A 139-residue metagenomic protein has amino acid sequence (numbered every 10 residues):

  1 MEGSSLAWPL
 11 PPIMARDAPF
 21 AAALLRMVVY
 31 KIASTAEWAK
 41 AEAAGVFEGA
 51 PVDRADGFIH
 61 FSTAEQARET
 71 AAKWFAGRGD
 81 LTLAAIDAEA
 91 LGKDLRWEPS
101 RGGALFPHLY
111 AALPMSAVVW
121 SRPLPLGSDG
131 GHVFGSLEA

Functional and structural regions predicted by a protein language model:
M1, I13-M14: Short hydrophobic transmembrane-like helices used for membrane targeting/insertion
S4-S5: Serine residues within intrinsically disordered or low-complexity segments
P11-P12, V29: Generic N-terminal leader/processing signal
A18-A21: Short hydrophobic alpha-helical segments enriched in small aliphatic residues
L25-A139: Conserved, structured core segments of small domains
